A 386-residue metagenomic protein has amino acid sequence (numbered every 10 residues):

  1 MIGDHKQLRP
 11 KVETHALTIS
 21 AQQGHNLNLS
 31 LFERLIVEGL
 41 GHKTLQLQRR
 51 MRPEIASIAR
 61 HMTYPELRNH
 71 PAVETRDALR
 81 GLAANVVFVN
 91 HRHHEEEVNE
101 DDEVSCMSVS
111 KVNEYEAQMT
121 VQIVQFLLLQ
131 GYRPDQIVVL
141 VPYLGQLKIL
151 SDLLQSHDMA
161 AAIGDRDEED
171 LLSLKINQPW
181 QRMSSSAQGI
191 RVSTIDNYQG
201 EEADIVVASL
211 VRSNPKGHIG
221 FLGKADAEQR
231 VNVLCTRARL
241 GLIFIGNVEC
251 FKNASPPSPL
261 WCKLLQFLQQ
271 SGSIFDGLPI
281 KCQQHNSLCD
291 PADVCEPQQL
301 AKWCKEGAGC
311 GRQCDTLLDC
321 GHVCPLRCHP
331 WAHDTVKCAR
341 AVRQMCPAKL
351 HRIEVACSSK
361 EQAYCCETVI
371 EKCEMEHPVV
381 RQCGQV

Functional and structural regions predicted by a protein language model:
M1-A301: Conserved helicase motor core of SF1/SF2 NTP-dependent helicases
P259-V386: Cys/His-rich compact domains and repeats that use clustered cysteines and histidines to build disulfide
